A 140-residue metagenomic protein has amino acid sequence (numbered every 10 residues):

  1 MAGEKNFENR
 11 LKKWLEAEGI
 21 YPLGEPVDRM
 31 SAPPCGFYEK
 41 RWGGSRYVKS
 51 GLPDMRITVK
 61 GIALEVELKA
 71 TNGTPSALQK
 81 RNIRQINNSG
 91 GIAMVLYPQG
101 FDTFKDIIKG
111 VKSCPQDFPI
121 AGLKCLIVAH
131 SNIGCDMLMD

Functional and structural regions predicted by a protein language model:
M1-D140: Catalytic phosphate/metal-binding cores of nucleic-acid and nucleotide-processing enzymes, i.e., regions that mediate
